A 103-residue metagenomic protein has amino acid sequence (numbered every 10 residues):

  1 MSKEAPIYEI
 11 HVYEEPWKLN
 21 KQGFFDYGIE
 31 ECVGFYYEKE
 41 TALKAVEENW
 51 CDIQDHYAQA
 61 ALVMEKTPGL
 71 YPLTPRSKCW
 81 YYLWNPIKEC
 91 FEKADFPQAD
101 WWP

Functional and structural regions predicted by a protein language model:
M1-E4, Y36, W102: Intrinsic low-complexity, intrinsically disordered segments enriched in polar/basic residues
S2-E31, Q59: Short aromatic-glycine-(Arg/Gly/Cys) micro-motifs in beta-strand/loop hairpins
F24-F25, F35, F91, F96: Phenylalanine-focused residue identity feature
F25-E30, Y36-A58: A short, charged, amphipathic alpha-helix used as a generic interaction element across diverse proteins
E48-P103: Short, mixed-charge low-complexity intrinsically disordered segments
